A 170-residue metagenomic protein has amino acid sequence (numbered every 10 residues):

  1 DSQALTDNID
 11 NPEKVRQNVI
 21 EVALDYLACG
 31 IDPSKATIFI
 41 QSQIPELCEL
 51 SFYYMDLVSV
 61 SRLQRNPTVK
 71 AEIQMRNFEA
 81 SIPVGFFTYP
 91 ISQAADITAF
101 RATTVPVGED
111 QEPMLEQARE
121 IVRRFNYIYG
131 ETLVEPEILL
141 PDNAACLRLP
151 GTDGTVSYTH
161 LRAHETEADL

Functional and structural regions predicted by a protein language model:
D1-A95: N-terminal Rossmann-like or analogous alpha/beta NTP/dinucleotide-binding catalytic cores that position adenine
L57-V60, R124, I128: Phosphate/oxyanion-binding loops and surfaces in catalytic or ligand/nucleic-acid-binding neighborhoods
F78-I121, F125: Internal, conserved structured core segments that host functional sites
T104, A145-Y158: Active-site and channel-lining beta-strand-loop segments that bind or position nucleotide-derived/phosphorylated
Y127-P136: Short mixed-charge
L139-N143: Structural signature of FAD isoalloxazine-binding scaffolds in flavoprotein oxidoreductases
T159-T166: Conserved small/polar residues in nucleotide/adenosyl-binding loops
